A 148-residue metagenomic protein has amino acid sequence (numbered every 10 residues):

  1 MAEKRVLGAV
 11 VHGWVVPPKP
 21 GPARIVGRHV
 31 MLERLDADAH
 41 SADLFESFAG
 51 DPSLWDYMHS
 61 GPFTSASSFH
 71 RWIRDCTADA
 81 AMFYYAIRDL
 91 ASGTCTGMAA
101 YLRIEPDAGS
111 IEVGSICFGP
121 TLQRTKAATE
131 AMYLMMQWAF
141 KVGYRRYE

Functional and structural regions predicted by a protein language model:
M1-T125, Q137-K141: GNAT-family acyltransferases
P120-Y133, Y147: Conserved glycine-rich acetyl-CoA-binding loop
K141-E148: Conserved GNAT acetyl-CoA-binding A-motif
